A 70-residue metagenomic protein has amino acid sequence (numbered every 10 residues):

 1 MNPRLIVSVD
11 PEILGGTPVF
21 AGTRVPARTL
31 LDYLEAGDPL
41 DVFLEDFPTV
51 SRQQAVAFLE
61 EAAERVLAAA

Functional and structural regions predicted by a protein language model:
N2-D41: A short, structured beta-strand/loop element
V25-A70: Long, charge-rich, low-complexity alpha-helical segments
